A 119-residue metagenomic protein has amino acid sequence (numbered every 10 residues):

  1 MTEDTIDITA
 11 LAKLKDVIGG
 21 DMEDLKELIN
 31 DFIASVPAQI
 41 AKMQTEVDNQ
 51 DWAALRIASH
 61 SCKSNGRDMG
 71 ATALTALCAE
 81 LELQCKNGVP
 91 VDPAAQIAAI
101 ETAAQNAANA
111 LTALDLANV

Functional and structural regions predicted by a protein language model:
M1-I57, S61-V119: Two-component system phosphorelay core
